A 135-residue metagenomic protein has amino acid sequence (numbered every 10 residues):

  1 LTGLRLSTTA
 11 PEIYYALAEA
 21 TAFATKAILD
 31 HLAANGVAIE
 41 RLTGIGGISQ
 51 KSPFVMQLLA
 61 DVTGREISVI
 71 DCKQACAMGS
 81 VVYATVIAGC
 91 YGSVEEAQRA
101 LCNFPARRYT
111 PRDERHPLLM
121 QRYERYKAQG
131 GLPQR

Functional and structural regions predicted by a protein language model:
L1-R135: Glycine/Thr-rich phosphate-binding loops that ligate phosphate moieties of nucleotide and other phosphorylated ligands
